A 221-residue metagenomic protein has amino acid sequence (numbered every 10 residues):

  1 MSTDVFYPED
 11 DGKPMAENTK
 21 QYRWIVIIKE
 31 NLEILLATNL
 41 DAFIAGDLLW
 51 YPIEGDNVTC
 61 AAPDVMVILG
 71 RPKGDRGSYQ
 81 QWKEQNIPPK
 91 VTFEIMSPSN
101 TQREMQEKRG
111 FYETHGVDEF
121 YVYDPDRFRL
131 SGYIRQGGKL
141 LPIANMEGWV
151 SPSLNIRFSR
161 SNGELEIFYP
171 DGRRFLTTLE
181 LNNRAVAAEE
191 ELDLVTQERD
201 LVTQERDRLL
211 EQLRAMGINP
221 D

Functional and structural regions predicted by a protein language model:
S2-E17, N31-I34, W50-P63, I68-V91 (+2 more regions): C-terminal interaction segment
E17, Y22-L35, F43: A structured, charge-rich N-terminal accessory region that forms the first stable segment of a protein and links
T38-W50: A short acidic/basic microdomain associated with nuclease active sites
